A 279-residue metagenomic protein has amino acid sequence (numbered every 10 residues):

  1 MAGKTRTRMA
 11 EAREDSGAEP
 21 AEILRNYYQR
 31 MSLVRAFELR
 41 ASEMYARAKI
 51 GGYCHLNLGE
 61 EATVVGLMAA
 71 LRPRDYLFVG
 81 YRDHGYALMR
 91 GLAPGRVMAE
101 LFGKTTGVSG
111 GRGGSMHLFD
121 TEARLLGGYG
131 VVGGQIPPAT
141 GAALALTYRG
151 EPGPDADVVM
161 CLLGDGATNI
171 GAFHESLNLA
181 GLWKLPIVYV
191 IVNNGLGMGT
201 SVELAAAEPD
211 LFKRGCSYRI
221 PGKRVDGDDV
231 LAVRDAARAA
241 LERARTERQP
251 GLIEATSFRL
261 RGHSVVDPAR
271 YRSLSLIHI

Functional and structural regions predicted by a protein language model:
A2-G51, P73: Cofactor-/ligand-binding subdomain signature composed of acidic, glycine-rich, tryptophan-containing flexible loops
L39-E43, R47-W183, S201-A207, F212 (+1 more regions): Cofactor-binding active-site loop characterized by glycine-rich and histidine/acidic residues
G85, G195-M198, R259-R261: Short gly/pro/ser/thr-enriched loop/turn and capping motifs at secondary-structure boundaries
G166-G171, D229-D235: Active-site glycine- and acidic-residue-rich loops that bind and position anionic ligands or nucleotide-like cofactors
W183-E203: A short, conserved beta-to-alpha structural element at the edge of catalytic cores that scaffolds binding
P221-R224: Structural signal for short hydrophobic segments within the conserved structured cores of catalytic domains across
L231-P268: Structural signature of the thiamine diphosphate
I277-I279: Conserved small/polar residues in nucleotide/adenosyl-binding loops
